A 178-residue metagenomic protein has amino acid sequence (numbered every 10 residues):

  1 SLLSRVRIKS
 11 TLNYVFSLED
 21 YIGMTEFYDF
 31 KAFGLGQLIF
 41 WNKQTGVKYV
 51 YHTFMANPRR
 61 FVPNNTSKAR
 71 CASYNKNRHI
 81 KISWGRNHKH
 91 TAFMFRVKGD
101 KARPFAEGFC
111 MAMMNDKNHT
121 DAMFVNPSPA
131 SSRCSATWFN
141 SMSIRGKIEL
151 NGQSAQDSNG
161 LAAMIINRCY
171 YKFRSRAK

Functional and structural regions predicted by a protein language model:
S1-K178: Structured soluble/peripheral alpha/beta segments that form catalytic or ligand/cofactor-binding pockets
